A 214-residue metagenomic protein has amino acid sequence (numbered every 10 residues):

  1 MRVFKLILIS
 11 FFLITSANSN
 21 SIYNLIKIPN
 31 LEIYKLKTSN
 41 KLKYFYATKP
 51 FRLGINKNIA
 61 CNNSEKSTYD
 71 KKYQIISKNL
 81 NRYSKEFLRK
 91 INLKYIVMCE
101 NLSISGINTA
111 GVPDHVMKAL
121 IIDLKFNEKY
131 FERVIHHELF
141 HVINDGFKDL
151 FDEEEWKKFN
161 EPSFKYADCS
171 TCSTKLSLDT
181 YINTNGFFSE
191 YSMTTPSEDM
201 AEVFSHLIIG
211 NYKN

Functional and structural regions predicted by a protein language model:
M1-S21: Classical Sec-dependent N-terminal signal peptides that target proteins to the secretory pathway
R2-V3, L88, E190-Y191: A general structural signal for short secondary-structure junctions and capping/turn motifs
F12, I76-F87, L139, I143 (+1 more regions): Hydrophobic, Leu/Ile/Phe/Ala-enriched alpha-helical segments that form helix-helix packing faces
N20-D70, M98-N101, D168-Y181, S197 (+1 more regions): Non-catalytic architectural context of zinc metalloproteases
G54-V116: Auxiliary, metal-adjacent structural segments of Zn-dependent hydrolase domains
N92-N214: Active-site-flanking segments in enzyme catalytic domains
